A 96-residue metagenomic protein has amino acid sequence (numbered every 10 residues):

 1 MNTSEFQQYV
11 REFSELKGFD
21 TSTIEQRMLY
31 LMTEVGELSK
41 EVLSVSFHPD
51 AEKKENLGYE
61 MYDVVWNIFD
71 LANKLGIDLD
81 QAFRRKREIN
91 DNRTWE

Functional and structural regions predicted by a protein language model:
M1-M61, V65-E96: Flexible "arm" and connector segments at domain edges
